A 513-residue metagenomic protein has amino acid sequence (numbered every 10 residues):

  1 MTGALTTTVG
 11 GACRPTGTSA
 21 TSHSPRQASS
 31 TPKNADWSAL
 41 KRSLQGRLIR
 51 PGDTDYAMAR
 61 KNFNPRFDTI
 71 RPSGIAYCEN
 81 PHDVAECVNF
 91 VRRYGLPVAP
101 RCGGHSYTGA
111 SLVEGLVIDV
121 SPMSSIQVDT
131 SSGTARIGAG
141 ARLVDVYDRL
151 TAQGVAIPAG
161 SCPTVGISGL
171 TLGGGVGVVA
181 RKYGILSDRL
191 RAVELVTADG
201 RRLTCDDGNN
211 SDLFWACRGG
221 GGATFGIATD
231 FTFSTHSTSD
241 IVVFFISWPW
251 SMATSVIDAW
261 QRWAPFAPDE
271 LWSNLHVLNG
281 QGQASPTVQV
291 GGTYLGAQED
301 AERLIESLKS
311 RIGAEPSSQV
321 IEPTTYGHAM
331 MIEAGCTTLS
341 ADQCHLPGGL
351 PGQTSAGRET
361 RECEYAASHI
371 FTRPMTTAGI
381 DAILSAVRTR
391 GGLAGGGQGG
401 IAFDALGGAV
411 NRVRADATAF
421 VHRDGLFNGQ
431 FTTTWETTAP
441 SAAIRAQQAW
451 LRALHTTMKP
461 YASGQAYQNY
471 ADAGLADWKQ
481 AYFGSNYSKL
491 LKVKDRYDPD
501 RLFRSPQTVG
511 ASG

Functional and structural regions predicted by a protein language model:
M1-G513: Soluble FAD-dependent oxygen oxidases
